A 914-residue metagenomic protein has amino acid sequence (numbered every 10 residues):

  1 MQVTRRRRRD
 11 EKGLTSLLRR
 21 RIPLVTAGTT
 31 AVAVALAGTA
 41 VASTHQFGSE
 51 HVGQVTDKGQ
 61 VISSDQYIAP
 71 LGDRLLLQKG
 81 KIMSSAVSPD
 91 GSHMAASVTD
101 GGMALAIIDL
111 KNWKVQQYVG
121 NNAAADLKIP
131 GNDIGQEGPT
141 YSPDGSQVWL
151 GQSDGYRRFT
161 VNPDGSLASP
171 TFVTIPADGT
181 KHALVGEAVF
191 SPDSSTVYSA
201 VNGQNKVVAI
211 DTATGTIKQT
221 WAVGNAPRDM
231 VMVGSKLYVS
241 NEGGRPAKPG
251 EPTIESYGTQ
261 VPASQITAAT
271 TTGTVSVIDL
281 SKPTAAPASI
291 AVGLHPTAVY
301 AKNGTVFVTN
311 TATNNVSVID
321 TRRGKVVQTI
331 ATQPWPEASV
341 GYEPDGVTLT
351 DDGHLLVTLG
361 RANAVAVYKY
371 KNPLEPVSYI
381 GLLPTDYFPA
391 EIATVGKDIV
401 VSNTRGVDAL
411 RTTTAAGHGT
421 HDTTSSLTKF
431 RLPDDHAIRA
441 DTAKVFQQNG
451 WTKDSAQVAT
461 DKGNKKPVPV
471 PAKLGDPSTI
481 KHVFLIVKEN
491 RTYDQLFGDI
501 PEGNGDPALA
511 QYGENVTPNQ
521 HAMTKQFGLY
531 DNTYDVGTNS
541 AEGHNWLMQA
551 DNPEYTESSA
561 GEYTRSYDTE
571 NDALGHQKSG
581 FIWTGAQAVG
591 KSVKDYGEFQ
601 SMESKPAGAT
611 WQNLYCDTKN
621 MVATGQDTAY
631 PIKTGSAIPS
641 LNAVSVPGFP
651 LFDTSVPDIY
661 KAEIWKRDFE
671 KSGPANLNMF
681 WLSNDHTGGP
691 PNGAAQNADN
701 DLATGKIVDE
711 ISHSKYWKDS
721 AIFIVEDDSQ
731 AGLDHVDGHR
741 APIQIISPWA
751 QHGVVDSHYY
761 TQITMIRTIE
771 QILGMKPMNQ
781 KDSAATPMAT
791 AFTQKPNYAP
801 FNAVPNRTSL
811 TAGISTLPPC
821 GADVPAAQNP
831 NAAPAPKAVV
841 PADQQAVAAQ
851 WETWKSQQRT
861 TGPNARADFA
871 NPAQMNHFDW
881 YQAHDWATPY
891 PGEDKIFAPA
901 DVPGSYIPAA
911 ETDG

Functional and structural regions predicted by a protein language model:
M1-R19: Terminal targeting segments of Actinobacterial cell-envelope proteins
R8, T30-A33, D178: Intrinsically disordered and other compositionally biased segments
L14-S43: Secretory targeting and sorting signals
V25, A312, Y370, Y379-T385 (+10 more regions): Composition- and surface-driven signal marking solvent-exposed, interaction-prone regions in large proteins
L36, A42, P163, R323 (+5 more regions): Short, structurally constrained coil/turn elements that cap an alpha-helix or connect an alpha-helix to the following
A42-V468: Predominantly soluble domains enriched in secretory-pathway, periplasmic, or organellar proteins
T423, I438-G914: N-terminal pro-sequences and low-complexity stem/linker regions of secreted or lumenal proteins
